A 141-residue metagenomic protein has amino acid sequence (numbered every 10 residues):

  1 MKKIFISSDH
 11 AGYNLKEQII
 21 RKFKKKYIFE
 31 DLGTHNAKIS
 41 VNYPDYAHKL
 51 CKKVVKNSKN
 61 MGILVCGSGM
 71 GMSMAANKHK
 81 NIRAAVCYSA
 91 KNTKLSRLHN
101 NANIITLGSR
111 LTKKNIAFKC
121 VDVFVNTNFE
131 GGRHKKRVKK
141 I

Functional and structural regions predicted by a protein language model:
K3-I4, S58-G62, N81-R83: Short active-site oxyanion
F5-S7, A11-G12, A90-I141: C-terminal binding/interaction regions
I6-K24: Glycine-rich phosphate/diphosphate-binding loop of Rossmann-like nucleotide-binding domains
R21-F29, N81: Short helix-loop-beta junction
I28-S40: A short beta-strand-loop structural module common to alpha/beta enzyme folds
Y46-L64, S68: Short, structured active-site "lid" loops
L64-R110: Mid-chain, well-packed structural core segment of small domains
